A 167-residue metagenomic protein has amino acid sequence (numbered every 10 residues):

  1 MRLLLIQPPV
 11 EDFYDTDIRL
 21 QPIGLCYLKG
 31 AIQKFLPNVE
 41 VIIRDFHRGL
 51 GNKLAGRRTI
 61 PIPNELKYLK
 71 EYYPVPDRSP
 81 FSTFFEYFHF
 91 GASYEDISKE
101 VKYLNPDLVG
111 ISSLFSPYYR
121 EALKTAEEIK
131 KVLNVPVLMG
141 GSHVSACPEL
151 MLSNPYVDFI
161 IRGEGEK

Functional and structural regions predicted by a protein language model:
M1-D17: Nucleotide-activated donor-dependent transferases that construct or modify glycoconjugates
M1-L3, V39-V41, K67: Intrinsic-disorder/low-complexity peptide segments enriched for small residues
V10, I18-Q21, A31, L36 (+2 more regions): Glycine-rich beta-alpha loop elements in corrinoid/cobalamin-binding modules across cobalamin-dependent enzymes
D15-I18, K53-G56, L123: Generic alpha-helix signal with a bias toward terminal, lower-confidence helices and secondary-structure junctions
P37-I62, E71: Short connector loops at secondary-structure junctions
R57-P74, R78-K102: Glycine-rich, highly charged phosphate/nucleotide-binding loops
